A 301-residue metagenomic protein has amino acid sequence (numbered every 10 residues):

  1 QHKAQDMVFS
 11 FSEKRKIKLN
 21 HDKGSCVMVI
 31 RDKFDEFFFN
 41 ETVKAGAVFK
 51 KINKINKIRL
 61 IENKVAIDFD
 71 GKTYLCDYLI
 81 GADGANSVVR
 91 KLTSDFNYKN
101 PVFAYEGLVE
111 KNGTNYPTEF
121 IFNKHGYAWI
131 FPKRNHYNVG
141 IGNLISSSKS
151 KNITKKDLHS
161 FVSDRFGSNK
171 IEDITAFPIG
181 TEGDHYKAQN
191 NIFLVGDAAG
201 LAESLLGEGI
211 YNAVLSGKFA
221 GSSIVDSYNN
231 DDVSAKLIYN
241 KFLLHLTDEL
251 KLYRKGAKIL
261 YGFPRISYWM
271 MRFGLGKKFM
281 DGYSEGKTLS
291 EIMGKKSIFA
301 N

Functional and structural regions predicted by a protein language model:
H2-L92, Y98-V102: Conserved N-terminal helical subregion
F49-K51, N100-A104, F166-F177, L237: A short coil-to-beta-strand element that immediately follows conserved catalytic motifs
K57, S147-I224, Y228-N229: FAD/FMN-dependent oxidoreductases across multiple families
K64, T73, Y127, H136-N138 (+1 more regions): Structural motif
A85-N152: Conserved FAD-binding catalytic core of PHBH/FMO-like flavoproteins
S222-N301: C-terminal helical "tail/cap" subdomain of flavin- and related membrane-associated enzymes
